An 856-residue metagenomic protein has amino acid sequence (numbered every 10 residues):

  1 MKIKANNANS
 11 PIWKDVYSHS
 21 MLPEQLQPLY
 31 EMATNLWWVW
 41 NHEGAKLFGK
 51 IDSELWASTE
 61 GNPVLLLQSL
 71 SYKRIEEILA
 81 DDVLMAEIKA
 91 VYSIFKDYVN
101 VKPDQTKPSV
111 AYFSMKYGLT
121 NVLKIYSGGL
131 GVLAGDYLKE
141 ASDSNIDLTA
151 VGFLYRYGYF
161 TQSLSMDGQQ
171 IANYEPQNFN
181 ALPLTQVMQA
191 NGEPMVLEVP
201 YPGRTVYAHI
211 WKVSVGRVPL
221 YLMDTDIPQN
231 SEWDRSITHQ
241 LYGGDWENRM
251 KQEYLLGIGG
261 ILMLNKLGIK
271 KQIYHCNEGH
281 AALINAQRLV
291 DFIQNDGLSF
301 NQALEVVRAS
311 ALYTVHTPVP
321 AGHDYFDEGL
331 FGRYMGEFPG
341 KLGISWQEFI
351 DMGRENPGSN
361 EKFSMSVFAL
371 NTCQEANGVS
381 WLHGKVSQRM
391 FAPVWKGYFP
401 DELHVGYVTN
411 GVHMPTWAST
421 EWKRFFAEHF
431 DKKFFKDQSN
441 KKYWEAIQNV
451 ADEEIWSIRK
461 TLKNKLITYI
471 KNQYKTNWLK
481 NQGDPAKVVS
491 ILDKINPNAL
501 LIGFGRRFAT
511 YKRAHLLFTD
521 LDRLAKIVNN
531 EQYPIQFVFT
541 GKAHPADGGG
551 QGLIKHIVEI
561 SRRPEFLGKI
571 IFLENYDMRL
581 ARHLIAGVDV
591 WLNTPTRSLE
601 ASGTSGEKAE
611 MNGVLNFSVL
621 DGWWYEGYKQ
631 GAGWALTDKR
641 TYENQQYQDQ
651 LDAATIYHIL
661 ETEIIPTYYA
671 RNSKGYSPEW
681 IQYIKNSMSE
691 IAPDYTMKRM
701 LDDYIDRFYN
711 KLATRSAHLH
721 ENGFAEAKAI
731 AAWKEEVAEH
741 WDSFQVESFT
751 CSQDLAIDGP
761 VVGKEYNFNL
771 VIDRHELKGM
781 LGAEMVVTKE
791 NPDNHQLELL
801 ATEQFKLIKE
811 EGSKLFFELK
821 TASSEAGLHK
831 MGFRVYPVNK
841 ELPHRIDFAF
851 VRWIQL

Functional and structural regions predicted by a protein language model:
M1-L856: Catalytic cores of carbohydrate-active enzymes across secretory and cytosolic contexts
